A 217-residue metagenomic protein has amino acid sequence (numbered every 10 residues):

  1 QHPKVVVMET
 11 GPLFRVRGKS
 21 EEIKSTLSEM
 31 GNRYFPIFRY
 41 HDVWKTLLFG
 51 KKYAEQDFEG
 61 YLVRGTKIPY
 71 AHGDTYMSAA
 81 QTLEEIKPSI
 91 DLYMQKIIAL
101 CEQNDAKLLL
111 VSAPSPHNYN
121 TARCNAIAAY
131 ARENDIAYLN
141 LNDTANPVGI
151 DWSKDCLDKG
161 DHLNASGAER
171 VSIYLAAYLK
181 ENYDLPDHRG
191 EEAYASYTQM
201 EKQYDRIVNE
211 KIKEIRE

Functional and structural regions predicted by a protein language model:
H2-V5: Proline-aspartate-enriched helix->loop->beta-strand connector
E9-P12, A113-S115: Structural motif
E9-T10, V16-A106, R189-E217: Secreted/periplasmic serine-hydrolase-like ester/acetyl group-modifying domain
L13-F14, E169: Glycine-rich nucleotide phosphate-binding loop and flanking beta-alpha elements of Rossmann-like dinucleotide-binding
F14-G18, H117-N120: Short catalytic/ligand-binding loop motif for oxyanion handling, primarily in non-cytosolic enzymes, centered on
Y70-W152: Flexible, glycine-rich surface segments
T121-C124, K180, Q199-Q203: Short amphipathic alpha-helical patches
N125-A195, E210-R216: C-terminal regions of proteins
